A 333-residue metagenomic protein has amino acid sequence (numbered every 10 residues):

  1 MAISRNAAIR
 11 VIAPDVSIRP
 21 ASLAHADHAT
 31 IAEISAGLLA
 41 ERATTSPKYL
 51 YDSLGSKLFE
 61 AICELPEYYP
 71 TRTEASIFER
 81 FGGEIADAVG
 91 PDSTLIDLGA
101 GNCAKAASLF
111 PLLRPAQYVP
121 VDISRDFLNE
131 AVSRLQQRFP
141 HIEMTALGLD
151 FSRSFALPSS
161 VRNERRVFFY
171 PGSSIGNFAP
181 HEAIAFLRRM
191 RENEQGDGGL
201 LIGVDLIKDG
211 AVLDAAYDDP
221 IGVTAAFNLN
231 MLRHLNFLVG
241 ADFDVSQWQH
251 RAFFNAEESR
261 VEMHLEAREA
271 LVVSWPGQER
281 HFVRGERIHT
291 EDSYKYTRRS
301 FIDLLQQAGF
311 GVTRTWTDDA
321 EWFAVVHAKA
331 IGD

Functional and structural regions predicted by a protein language model:
A2-Y49, S56: N-terminal auxiliary segments of SAM/dcSAM-dependent transferases
R42-V89: Class I SAM-dependent methyltransferase Rossmann-like catalytic core, especially the SAM/SAH-binding loop
D92-G101: Conserved class I S-adenosyl-L-methionine
N102-R114: Conserved SAM-binding loop of SAM-dependent methyltransferases across substrates and taxa, primarily the Class I
S124-R125: Conserved SAM/SAH-binding beta-strand->alpha-helix loop
I184-G196: A short glycine-rich, Lys/Arg-flanked "PGG" loop and its adjoining helix->strand segment in the class I
N193-I207: Conserved beta-strand signature within the Rossmann-like core of class I S-adenosyl-L-methionine
V212-R298, I302-A308: Substrate-binding/catalytic lobe of Class I Rossmann-like enzymes that use SAM or dcSAM, i.e., the mid-to-C-terminal
